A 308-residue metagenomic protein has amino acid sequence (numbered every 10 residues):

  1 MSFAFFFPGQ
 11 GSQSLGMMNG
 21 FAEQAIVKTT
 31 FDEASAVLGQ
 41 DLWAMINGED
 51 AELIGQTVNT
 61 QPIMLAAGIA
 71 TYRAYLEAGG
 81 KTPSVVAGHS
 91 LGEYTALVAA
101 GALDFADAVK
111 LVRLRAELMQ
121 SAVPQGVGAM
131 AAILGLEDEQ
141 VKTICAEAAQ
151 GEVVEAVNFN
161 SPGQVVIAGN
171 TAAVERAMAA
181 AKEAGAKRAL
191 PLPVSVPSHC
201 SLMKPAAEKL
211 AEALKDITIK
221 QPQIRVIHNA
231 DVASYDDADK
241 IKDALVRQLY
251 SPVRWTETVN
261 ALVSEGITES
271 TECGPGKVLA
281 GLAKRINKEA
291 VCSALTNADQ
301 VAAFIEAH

Functional and structural regions predicted by a protein language model:
M1-V141, L192, E269-D299: FabD-like malonyl-/acyl-CoA
Q10-S12, L38, A100-S251: Alpha/beta catalytic cores of group-transfer enzymes, especially the acyltransferase/condensing modules of polyketide
L76, K182, V263-G266: Non-catalytic positions within long, well-ordered alpha-helices that form the structural scaffold/packing of enzyme
V174, A280, A302: Short alpha-helix immediately C-terminal to the canonical SAM-binding loop
D231, V291-H308: Short, flexible loop segments at boundaries between secondary-structure elements
V246, V259-V263, A280, I305: Generic hydrophobic alpha-helical scaffold/packing signal
S251-I267: A short, acidic, amphipathic alpha-helical segment used as a generic capping/interface helix at domain edges
